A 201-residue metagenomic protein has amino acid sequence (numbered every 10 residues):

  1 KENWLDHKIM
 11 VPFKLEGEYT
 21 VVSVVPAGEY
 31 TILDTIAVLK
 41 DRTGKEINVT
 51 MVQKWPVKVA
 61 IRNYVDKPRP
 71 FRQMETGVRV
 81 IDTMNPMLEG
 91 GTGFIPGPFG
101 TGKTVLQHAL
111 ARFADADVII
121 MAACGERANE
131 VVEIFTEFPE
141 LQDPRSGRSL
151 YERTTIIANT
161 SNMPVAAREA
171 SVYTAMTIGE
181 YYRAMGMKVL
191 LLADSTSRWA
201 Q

Functional and structural regions predicted by a protein language model:
K1, K8-E16, V21, T31-T92 (+3 more regions): P-loop NTPase nucleotide-binding/switch module
L5, L15-G17, R127, S195-T196: A generic "binding-loop/recognition-motif" signal
V25-A27: Conserved bacterial/organellar gene-expression machines centered on ribosome-associated P-loop NTPases
E29, T43, M187-L190: Append "with occasional cross-activation on large, charged helical scaffolds in nucleic-acid assemblies
V78-T101, V105-Q201: Switch/coupling sub-region of P-loop NTPases
